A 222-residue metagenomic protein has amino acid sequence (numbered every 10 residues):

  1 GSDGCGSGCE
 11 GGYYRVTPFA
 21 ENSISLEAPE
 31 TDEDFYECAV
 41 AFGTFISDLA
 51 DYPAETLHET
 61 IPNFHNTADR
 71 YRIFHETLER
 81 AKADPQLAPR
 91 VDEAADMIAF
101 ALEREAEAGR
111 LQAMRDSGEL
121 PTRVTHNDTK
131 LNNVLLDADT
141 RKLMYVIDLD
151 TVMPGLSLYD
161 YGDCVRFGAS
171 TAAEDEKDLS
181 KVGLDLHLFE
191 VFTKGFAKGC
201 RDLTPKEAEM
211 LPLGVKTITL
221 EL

Functional and structural regions predicted by a protein language model:
G1-E10: Short beta-strand micro-motifs within the conserved protein kinase catalytic domain, predominantly in the N-lobe
C5, A20-C38, D51-H126, L131 (+2 more regions): ATP-dependent phospho-/nucleotidyl transfer catalytic cores
E10-S23: Conserved short submotifs of the Hanks-type protein kinase catalytic core that shape the nucleotide-binding pocket
C38-F45: Short amphipathic C-terminal alpha-helix that caps PH/PH-like domains
I46-P53, A197: Protein kinase-like catalytic domain
N132-A173: Catalytic activation segment of kinase domains across protein kinase-like and atypical kinase folds
L158-R201, T217-L222: Active-site activation/catalytic loop segments of kinase-like enzymes and analogous catalytic loops in related
L203-V215: All-alpha amphipathic helical-bundle segments outside canonical DNA-binding/catalytic cores that form hydrophobic
